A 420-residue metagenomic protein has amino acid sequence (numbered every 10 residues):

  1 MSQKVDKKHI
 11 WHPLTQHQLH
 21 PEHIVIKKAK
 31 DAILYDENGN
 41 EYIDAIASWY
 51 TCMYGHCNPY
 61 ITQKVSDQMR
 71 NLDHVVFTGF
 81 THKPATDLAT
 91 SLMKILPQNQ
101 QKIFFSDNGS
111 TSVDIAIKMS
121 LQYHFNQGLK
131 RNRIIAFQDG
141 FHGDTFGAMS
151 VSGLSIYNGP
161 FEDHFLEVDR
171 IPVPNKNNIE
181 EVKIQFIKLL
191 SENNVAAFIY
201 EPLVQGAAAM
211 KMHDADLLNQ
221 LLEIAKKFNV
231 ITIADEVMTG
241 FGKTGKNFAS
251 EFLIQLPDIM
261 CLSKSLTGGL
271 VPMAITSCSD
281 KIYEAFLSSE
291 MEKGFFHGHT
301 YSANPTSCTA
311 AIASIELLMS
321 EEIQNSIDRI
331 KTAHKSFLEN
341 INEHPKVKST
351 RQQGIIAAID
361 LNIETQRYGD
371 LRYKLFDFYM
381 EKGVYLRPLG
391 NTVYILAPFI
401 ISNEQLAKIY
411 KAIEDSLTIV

Functional and structural regions predicted by a protein language model:
M1-V420: Conserved N-terminal phosphate-binding loop of PLP-dependent enzymes in the Aspartate aminotransferase
